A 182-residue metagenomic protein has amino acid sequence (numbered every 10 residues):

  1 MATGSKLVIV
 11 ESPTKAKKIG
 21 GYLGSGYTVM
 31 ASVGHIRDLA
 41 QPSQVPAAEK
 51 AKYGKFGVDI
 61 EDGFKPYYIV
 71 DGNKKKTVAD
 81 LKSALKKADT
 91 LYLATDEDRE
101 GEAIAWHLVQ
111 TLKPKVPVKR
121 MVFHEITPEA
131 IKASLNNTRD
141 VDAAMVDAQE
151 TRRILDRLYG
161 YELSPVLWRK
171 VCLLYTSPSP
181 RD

Functional and structural regions predicted by a protein language model:
M1-L167: Intrinsically disordered, low-complexity regulatory segments
Y175-P180: Conserved small/polar residues in nucleotide/adenosyl-binding loops
